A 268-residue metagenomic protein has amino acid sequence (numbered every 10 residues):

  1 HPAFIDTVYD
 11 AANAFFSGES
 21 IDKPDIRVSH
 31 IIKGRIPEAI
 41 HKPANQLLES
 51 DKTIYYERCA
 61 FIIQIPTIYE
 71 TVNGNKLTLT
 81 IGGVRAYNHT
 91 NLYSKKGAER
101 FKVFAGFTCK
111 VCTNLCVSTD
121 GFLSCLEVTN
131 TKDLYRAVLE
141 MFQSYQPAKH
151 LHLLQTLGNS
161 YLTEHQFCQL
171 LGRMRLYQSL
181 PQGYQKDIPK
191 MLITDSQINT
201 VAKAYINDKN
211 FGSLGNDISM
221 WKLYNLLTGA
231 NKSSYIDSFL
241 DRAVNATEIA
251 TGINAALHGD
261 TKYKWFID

Functional and structural regions predicted by a protein language model:
H1-D22: Amphipathic alpha-helical segments
I21-S29: A surface/secretory-pathway sequence property marking extracellular, secreted, or lumenal proteins enriched
V28-T53: Charged, often glycine-rich, active-site loop that binds/positions anionic groups
A44-D268: Intrinsically disordered, low-complexity regions enriched in serine/threonine
